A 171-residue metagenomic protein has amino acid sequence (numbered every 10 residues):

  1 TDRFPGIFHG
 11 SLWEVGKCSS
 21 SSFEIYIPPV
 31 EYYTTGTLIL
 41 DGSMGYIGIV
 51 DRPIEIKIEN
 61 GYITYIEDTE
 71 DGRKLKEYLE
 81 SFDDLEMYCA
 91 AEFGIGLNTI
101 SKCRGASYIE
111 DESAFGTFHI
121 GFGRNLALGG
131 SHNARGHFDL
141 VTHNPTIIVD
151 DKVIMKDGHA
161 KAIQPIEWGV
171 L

Functional and structural regions predicted by a protein language model:
T1-R52, E59, K74, D84 (+1 more regions): Active-site bordering "gate/hinge" segments that shape substrate access to catalytic or cofactor-binding pockets
T37-I39, E55-K57, Y65, G94 (+1 more regions): Structured core elements
S43-G45, Y62-I63, E70-D71, N98-S101 (+3 more regions): Short, glycine-/Ser/Thr-/acidic-enriched flexible segments
R52-I66, T146-I147: Active-site and channel-lining beta-strand-loop segments that bind or position nucleotide-derived/phosphorylated
I54-K57, R73, E80-D84, I109-D111 (+1 more regions): Short, solvent-exposed amphipathic alpha-helical segments in soluble enzyme and RNA/protein-processing domains
Y62-G96, K102: C-terminal, non-catalytic macromolecule-binding modules
E86-N144: Cysteine/selenocysteine-centered motifs that mediate thiol-based redox chemistry or coordinate metal-sulfur cofactors
L126-L171: Long, Lys/Arg- and hydrophobic-enriched amphipathic alpha-helices
